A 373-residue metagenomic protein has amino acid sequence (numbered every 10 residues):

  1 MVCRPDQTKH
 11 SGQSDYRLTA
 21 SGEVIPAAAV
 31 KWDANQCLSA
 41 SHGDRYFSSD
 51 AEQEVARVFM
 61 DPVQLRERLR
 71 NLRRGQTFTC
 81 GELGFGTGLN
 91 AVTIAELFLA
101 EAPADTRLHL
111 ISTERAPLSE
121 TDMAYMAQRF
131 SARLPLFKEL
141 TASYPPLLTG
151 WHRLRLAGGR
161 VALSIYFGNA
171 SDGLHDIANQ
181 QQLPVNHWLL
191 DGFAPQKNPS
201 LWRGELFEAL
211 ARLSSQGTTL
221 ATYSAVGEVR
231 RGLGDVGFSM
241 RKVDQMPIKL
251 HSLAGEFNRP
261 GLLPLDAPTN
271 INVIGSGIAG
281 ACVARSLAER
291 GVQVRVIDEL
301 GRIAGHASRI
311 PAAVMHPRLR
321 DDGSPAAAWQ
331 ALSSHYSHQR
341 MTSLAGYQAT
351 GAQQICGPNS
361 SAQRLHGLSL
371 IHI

Functional and structural regions predicted by a protein language model:
V2-T79, A95-S131: Rossmann-like AdoMet
L72-L183, G204: The AdoMet/dcAdoMet-binding core of the Class I SAM-like
R203-Q216: A short glycine-rich, Lys/Arg-flanked "PGG" loop and its adjoining helix->strand segment in the class I
G217-Y223: Conserved beta-strand signature within the Rossmann-like core of class I S-adenosyl-L-methionine
V226-A267: Class I S-adenosyl-L-methionine
T269-R295: N-terminal Rossmann-like FAD-binding beta1-loop-alpha1 element of flavoenzymes
R290-S308: Glycine-rich FAD pyrophosphate-binding loop
A312-I371: Dinucleotide-binding Rossmann-like beta1-alpha1 core, especially the glycine-rich loop that anchors the ADP
